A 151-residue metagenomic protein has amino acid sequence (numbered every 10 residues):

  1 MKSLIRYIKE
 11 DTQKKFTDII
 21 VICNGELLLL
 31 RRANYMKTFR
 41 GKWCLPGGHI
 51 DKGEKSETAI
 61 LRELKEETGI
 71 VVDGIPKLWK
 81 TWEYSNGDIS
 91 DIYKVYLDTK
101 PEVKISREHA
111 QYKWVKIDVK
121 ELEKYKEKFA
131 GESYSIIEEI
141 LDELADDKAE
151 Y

Functional and structural regions predicted by a protein language model:
M1-D11, D146-Y151: Charge-dense, intrinsically disordered terminal/linker segments
Y7-L28: Conserved N-terminal beta-strand and adjoining loop/helix that marks the start of the Nudix/MutT-like hydrolase domain
D11, I19, Y35, T81-W82 (+1 more regions): Short secondary-structure boundary/capping segments
K14, C23-G25, T81-E102, K113-D118 (+2 more regions): Active-site-adjacent beta-strand/loop module that shapes the phosphate/pyrophosphate-binding cleft
E26-E66: Conserved Nudix-box catalytic region and its N-terminal flanking loop in Nudix hydrolases and closely related
R40, S106-Y151: Nudix hydrolase/Nudix homology domain
I50, V72, L97, H109 (+1 more regions): Hydrophobic pocket-lining residues within nucleotide cofactor-binding pockets
V71-K80: A short coil-to-beta-strand element that immediately follows conserved catalytic motifs
